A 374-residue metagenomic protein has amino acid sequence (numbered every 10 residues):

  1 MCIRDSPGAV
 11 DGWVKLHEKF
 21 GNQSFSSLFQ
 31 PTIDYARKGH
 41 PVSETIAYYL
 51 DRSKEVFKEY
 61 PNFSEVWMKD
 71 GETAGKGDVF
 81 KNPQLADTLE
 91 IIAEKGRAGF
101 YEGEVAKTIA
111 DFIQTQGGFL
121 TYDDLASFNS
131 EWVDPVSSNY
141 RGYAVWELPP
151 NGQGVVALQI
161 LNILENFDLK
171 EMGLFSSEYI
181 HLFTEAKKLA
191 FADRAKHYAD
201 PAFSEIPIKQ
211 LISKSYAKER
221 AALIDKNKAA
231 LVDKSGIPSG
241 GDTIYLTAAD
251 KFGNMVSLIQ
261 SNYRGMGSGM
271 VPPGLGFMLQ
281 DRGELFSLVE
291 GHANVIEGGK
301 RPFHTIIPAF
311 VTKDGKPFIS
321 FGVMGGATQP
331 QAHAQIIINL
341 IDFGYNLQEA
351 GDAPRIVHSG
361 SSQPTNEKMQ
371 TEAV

Functional and structural regions predicted by a protein language model:
R4-G96, F100-E102, A106-G152, I212-S213 (+2 more regions): Noncatalytic scaffold domains of N-terminal-nucleophile
S26-R37, K107-D111, F175-K188, L347-V357: Short, well-structured alpha-helical segments that form the helix of a local strand-helix-strand
F119-T121, N254-I319, F343, L347-Q348: Active-site rim segments in enzyme catalytic domains, especially the processed small/beta chain of N-terminal
W132, G240-T243, H304-I306: Short, small/polar residue-rich loop motifs at catalytic or cofactor-binding pockets
W146-G154, I244-T247, I259-M270, V323-P330: Glycine-rich phosphate/pyrophosphate-binding beta-alpha loops
G154-K170, V311-I319, G326-G351: M16/insulysin-pitrilysin zinc metalloprotease superfamily fold
N166-N262, G274-L275, R282: Internal maturation/activation junctions in enzymes
K300, H333, D342-V374: Extended C-terminal subregions enriched in glycine
